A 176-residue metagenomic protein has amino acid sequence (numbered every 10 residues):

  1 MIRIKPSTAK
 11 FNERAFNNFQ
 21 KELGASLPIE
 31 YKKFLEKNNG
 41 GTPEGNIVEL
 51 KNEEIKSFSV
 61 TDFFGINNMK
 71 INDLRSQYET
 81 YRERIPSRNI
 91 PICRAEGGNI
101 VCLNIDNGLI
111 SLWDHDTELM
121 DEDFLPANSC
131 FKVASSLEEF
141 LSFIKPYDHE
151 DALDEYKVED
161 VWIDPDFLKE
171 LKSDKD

Functional and structural regions predicted by a protein language model:
M1-I100, D151-D160, P165-D176: A surface-exposed partner-binding patch
K56, G98-V101, T117-F124: Short, surface-exposed beta-strand/loop "edge" segments at domain boundaries and coil↔beta transitions
C93, S111-W113: Residues in well-ordered beta-strands of folded domains
N104-N107: Short acidic-glycine loop/turn motifs at beta-strand connectors
W113-K145: Compact, glycine/acidic-enriched structural inserts
L141, Y147-H149, E159: Gly/serine-rich nucleotide phosphate-binding loop at the start of the catalytic core of nucleotide/ADP-ribose-handling
